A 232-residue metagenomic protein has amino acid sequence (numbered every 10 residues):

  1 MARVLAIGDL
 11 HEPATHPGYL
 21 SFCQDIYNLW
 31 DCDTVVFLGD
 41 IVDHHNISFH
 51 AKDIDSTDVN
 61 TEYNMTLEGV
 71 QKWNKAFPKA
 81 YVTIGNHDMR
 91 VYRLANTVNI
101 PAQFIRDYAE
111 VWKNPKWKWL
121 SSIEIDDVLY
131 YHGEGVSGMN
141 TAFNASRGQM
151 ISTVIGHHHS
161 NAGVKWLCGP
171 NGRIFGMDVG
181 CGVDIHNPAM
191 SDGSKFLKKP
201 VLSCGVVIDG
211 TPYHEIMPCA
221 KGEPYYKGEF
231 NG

Functional and structural regions predicted by a protein language model:
M1-L5, I123-L129: Beta-strand-turn-beta hairpins that frame and shape the catalytic cleft of phosphate-ester-processing enzymes
L5, V36, Y81-T83, S152-V154 (+1 more regions): Hydrophobic/aromatic beta-strand patches that form the interior of the parallel beta-sheet core in alpha/beta enzyme
I7-K113: Core catalytic region of metal-dependent phosphoesterases/phosphodiesterases, especially metallo-beta-lactamase-like
S21-Q24, L67-V70, W117-S122, G138-F143: A generic local structural motif
N28-D31, N74-K75, E124-I125, A145-Q149 (+1 more regions): Flexible, charged surface loops at secondary-structure boundaries
Y81-H87, W119, E215-C219: Acidic carboxylate-rich catalytic motifs and surrounding loops in phosphoryl-/glycosyl-chemistry enzymes
A109-I125: Short acidic low-complexity segments
L129-E223, K227: Conserved beta-sheet core of the metallophosphoesterase superfamily
